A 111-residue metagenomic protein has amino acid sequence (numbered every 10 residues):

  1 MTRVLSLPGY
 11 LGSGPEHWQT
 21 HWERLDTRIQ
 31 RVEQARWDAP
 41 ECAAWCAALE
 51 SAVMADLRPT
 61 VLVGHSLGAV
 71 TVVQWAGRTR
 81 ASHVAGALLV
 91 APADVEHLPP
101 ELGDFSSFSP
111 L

Functional and structural regions predicted by a protein language model:
T2-R58: Active-site catalytic motif of lipid deacylating hydrolases and related acyltransferases
G9, Q34-W37, A87-H97: Active-site nucleophile loop of the alpha/beta-hydrolase fold
P15-H17, T71-Q74, L98-P100: Short glycine-/acidic-enriched loop or helix-start segments at secondary-structure transitions that form or flank
Q19-W22, W45-C46, A76-T79, E101-F105: Short, glycine/charged-enriched secondary-structure capping and boundary segments
L62-V63, A87: Conserved alpha/beta-hydrolase fold motif
V63-V73: Gly/Ala-rich beta-loop-alpha elbow adjacent to hydrolase catalytic centers
Q74-G86: Conserved hydrolase catalytic core segment
G86, V95-L111: The feature captures the conserved acid-bearing segment of alpha/beta-hydrolase catalytic domains
